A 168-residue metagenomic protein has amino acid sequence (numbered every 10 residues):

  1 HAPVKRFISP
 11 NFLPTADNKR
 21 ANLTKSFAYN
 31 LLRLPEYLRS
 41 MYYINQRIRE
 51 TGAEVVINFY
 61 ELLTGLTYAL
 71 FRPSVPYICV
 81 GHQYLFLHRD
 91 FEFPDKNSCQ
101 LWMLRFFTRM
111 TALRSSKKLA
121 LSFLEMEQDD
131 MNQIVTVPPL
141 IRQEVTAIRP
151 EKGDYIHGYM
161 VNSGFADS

Functional and structural regions predicted by a protein language model:
H1-P35: Conserved nucleotide-sugar phosphate-binding/catalytic loop shared by glycosyltransferases and other
A2-N11, V75-P76, M131-Q143: Active-site regions of enzymes building and remodeling cell-envelope glycoconjugates
L13-K19, L87-D95, V145-R149: Short, charged, surface-exposed secondary-structure boundary motifs
I44-L62: Short N-terminal targeting/anchoring amphipathic segment
G52-V55, K117, Y155: Structural motif
T64-T67, F165-D167: Short, well-ordered alpha-helical microsegments
F71-T136: Active-site-proximal region of nucleotide-activated glycan assembly enzymes, centered on histidine/acidic-rich loops
S122-E125, Q133-S168: Active-site donor-nucleotide binding/catalytic segment of nucleotide-sugar enzymes
